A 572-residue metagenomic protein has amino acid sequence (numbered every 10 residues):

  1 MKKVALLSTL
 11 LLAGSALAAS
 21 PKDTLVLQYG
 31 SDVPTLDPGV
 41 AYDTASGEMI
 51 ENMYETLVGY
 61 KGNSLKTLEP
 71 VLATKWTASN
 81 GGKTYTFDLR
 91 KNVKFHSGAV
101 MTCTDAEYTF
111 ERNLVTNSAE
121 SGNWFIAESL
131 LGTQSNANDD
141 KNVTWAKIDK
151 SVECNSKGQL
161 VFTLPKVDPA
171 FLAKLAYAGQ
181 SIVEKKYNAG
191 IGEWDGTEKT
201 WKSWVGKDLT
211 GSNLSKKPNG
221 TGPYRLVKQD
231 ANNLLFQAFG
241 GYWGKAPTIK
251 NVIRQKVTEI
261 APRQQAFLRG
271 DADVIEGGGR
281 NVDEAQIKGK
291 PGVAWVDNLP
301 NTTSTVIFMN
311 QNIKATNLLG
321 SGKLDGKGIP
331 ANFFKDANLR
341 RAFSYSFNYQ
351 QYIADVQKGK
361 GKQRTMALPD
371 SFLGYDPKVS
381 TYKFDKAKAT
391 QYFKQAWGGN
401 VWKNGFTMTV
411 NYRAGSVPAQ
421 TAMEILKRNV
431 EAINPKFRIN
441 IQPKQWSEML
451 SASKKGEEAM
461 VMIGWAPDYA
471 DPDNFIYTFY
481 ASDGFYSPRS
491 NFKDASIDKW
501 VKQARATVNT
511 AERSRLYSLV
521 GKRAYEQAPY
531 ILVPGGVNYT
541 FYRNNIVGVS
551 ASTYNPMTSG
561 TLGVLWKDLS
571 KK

Functional and structural regions predicted by a protein language model:
M1-A18: Gram-negative bacterial Sec-dependent N-terminal signal peptides
A19, Y60-G62, T77, R90-E120 (+6 more regions): Extracytoplasmic/periplasmic ligand-capture domains
A19-L25: Cleaved targeting-peptide boundary
Q28-N80, N219-G220: N-terminal lobe/hinge region of extracytoplasmic solute-binding protein
A119-D149, G196-S215, K314-K335: Surface-exposed intrinsically disordered loops and tails
S121-K199: Surface-exposed binding/hinge segments that line and control ligand-binding clefts or catalytic entry sites
V167-A170, A176-P247, N251, S570: Gly/Pro-rich hinge or "lid" segments in bacterial periplasmic/extracellular proteins
Y542-K572: Long beta-strand-rich cores associated with HINT superfamily self-processing modules
